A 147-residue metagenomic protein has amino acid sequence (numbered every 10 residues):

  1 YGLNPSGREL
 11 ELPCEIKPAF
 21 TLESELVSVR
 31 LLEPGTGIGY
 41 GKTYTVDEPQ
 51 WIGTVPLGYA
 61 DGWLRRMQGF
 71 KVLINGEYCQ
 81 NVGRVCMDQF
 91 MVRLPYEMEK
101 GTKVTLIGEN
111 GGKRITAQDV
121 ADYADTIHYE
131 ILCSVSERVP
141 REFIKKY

Functional and structural regions predicted by a protein language model:
Y1-Y147: Active-site anion/phosphate-binding pocket segments in diverse small-molecule metabolic enzymes
